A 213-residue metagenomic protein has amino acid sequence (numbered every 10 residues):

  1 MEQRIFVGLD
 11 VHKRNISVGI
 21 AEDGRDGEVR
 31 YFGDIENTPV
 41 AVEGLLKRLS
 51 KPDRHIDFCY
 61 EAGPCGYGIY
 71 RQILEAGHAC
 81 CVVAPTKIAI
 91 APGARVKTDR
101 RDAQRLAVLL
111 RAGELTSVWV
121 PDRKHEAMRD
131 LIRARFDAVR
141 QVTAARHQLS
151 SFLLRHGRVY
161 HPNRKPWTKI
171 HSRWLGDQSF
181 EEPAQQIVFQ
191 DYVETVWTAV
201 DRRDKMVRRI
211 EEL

Functional and structural regions predicted by a protein language model:
M1-L213: A detector of single, family-specific signature residues that are central to catalytic or substrate-handling motifs
